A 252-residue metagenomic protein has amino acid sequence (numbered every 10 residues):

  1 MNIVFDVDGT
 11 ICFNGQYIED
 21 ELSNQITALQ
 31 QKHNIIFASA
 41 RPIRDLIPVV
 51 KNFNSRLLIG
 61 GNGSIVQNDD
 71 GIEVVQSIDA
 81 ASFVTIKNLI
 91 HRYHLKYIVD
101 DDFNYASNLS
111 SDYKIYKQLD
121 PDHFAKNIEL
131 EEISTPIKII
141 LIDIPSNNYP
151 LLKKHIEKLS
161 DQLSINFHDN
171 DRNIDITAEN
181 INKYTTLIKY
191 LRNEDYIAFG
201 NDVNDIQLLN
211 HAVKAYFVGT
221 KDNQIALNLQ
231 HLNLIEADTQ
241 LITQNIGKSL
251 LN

Functional and structural regions predicted by a protein language model:
M1, N173-N252: Mg2+-dependent phosphoryl-transfer enzymes with acidic/Ser/Thr/Gly-rich catalytic loops
M1-Y17, F37, L209: Asp-based phosphoryl-transfer active-site loop
G9, G63, N201-D202: Active-site metal-binding loops of divalent metal-dependent hydrolases
N14-Y113: Active-site phosphate-binding/coordination module
L46-V50, L152, L208, I225-A226: Hydrophobic packing residues within well-ordered alpha-helices of enzyme cores
N52-D69, L119-A125, E132-P136, L227: Structural recognition of alpha->loop->beta junctions
S55-G63, K117-L119, A215-G219, L234-A237: Short hydrophobic/aromatic-enriched beta-strand-loop microsegments
D100-H211: Conserved acidic, metal-coordinating active-site core of Asp-based, Mg2+-dependent phosphoryl-transfer enzymes
